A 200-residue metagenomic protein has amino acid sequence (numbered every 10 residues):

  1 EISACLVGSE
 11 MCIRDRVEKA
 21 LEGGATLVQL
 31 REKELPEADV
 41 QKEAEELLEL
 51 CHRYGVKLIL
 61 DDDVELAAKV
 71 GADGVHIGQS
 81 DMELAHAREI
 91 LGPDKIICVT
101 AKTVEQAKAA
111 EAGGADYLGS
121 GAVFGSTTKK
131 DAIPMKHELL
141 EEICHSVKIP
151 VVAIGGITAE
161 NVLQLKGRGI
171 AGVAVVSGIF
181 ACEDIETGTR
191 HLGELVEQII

Functional and structural regions predicted by a protein language model:
I2-C12: Short, small-residue-biased leader/transition segments that mark boundaries at the very start of proteins
R16-A25: A short, Lys/Arg-enriched amphipathic alpha-helix followed by its capping loop at the start of a domain
L27-V40, A122-K129: Glycine-rich, proline-tolerant flexible connector loops at the mouths of alpha/beta enzymes
Q29, I59, H76, C98 (+2 more regions): Conserved beta-strand positions in the central sheet of alpha/beta enzyme cores
V40-D62, Q79, L84-K102, I133-A159 (+1 more regions): Alpha-helix-loop-beta-strand connector modules within alpha/beta enzyme cores
L58-D73, A87, K102-G114, S146-V147 (+3 more regions): Catalytic cores of alpha/beta
V70-A72, I77, T100-H145, D184 (+1 more regions): Glycine/Thr-rich beta-alpha phosphate-binding loop at enzyme active sites
Q79-E89, G119-D131, V162, K166-L195: Glycine-rich phosphate-binding active-site loops on the catalytic face of alpha/beta enzymes
